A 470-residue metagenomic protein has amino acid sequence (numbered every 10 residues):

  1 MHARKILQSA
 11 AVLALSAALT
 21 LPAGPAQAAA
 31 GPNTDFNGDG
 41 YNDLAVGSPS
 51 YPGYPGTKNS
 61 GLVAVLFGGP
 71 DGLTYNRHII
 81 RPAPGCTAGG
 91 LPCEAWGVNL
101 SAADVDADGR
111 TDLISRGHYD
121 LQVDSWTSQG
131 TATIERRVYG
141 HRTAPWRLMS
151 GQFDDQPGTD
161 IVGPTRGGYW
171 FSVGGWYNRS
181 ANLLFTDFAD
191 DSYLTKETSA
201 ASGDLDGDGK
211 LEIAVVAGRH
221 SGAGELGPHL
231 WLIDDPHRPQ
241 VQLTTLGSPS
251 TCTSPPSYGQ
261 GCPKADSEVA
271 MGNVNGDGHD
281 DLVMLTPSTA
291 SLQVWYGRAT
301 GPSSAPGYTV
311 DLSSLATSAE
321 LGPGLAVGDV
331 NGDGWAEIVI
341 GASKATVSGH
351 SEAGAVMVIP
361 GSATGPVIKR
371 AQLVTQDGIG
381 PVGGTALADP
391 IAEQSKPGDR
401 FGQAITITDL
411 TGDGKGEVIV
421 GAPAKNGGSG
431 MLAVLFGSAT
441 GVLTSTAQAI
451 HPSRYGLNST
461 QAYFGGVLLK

Functional and structural regions predicted by a protein language model:
M1-A11: Bacterial N-terminal signal peptides that target proteins for export
L13, A17-A30, F67-A95, V123-R147 (+5 more regions): Blade-edge motifs of beta-propeller repeat domains
Q27-I79, C86, L100, V162 (+1 more regions): An edge-strand/N-cap motif at the start of beta-rich repeat modules
A29-Y41, G97-V105, W146-D154, T159 (+5 more regions): Beta-propeller blade termini
G38-G47, A107-R116, D155-P164, G207-V216 (+3 more regions): Acidic/hydrophobic-patterned starts of short beta strands in beta-sheet-rich repeat architectures
L44-V46, V63-L66, W96, L113 (+11 more regions): Hydrophobic strand positions within the blades of repeat-based beta-sheet folds
S50-P55, D120-L121, G167-Y169, R219-G224 (+3 more regions): Short glycine/acidic-enriched loop and turn motifs that connect beta-strands
T57-L62, D120, E225-H229, T289-S291 (+4 more regions): A detector of repeated loop/turn-to-beta-strand junctions in beta-rich toroidal repeat architectures
